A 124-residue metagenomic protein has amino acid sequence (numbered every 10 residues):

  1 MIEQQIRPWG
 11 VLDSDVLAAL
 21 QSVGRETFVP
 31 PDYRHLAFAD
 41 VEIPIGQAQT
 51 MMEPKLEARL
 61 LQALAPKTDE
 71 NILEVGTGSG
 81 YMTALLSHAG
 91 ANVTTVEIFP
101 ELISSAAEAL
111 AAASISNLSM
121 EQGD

Functional and structural regions predicted by a protein language model:
M1-D32: N-terminal auxiliary segments of SAM/dcSAM-dependent transferases
E3, R7, D32, A37-D40 (+2 more regions): Conserved alpha-helix/loop element of class I SAM-dependent methyltransferases that forms part of the SAM/SAH-binding
D13-S14, P54, P100: Alpha-helix N-capping/helix-start residues
T27, D32, G46-Q47, L86-S87 (+1 more regions): Alpha-helix boundary/capping detector
T27, V41, A106-E108: Short secondary-structure transition/capping segments
V29-R34, G76-G80: Short hydrophobic/aromatic-rich motifs at helix boundaries and adjacent loops
A65-D124: Conserved nucleotide-cofactor-binding alpha/beta core module
